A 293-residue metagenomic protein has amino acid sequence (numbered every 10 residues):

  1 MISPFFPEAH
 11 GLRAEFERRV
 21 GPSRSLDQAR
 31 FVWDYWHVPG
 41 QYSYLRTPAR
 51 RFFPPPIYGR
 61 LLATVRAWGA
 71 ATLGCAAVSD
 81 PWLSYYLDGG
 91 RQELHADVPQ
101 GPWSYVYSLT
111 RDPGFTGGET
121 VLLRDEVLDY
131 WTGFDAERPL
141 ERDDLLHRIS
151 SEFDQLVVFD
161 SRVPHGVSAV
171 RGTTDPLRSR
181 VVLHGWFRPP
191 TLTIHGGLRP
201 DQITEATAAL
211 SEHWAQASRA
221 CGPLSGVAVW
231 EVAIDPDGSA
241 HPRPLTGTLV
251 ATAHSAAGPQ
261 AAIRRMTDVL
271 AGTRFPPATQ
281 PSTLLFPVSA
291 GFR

Functional and structural regions predicted by a protein language model:
M1-I2, V157-F159: Short hydrophobic-aromatic micro-motifs
M1-T72, P200-H213, S225, P244-A257 (+2 more regions): Non-heme Fe(II)/2-oxoglutarate
F5, R50-G59, A96-V98, D143 (+2 more regions): Aromatic-acidic/polar surface patches that form glycan- and anion
H10, G90-L94, W103, G114-T116 (+3 more regions): Short catalytic/ligand-binding loop motif for oxyanion handling, primarily in non-cytosolic enzymes, centered on
E15, G117-D129, G196-E205: Surface-exposed flexible segments
G21-W131, R162, W186, T279 (+1 more regions): Conserved double-stranded beta-helix
P113-S150, A169: A short beta-strand-loop-beta hairpin characteristic of the jelly-roll/cupin
R138-L146, S151-L156, R162-R293: Charge-biased low-complexity segments
